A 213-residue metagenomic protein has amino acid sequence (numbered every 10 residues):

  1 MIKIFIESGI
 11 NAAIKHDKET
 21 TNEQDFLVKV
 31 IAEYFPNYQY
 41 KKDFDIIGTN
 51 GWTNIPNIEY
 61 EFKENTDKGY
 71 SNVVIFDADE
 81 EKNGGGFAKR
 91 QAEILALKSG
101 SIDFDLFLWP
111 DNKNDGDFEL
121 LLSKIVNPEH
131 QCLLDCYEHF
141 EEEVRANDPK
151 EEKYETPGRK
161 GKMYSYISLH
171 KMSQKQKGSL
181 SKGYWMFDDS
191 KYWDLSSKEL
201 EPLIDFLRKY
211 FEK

Functional and structural regions predicted by a protein language model:
M1-K68, V73: RecA-like P-loop NTPase motor core
I6-S8, F76-A78, P110: Short beta-strand/turn micro-motifs composed of small residues that flank or help shape donor/cofactor-binding pockets
V30-F35, F62, Q91-K98, V126 (+1 more regions): Hydrophobic, Leu/Ile/Phe/Ala-enriched alpha-helical segments that form helix-helix packing faces
E81-M172: Activity-critical C-terminal alpha-helical subdomain
Y166, M172-K213: Charged phosphate-binding loop/patch that engages nucleotide di/tri-phosphates or the phosphate backbone of nucleic
